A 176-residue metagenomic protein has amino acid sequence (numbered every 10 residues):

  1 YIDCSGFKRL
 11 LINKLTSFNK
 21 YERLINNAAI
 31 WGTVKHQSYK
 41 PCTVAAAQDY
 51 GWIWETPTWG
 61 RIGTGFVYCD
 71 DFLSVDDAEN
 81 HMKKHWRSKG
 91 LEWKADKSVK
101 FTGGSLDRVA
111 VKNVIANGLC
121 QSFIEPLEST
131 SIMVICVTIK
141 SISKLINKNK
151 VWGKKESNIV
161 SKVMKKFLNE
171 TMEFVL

Functional and structural regions predicted by a protein language model:
Y1-F7, V114-L119: Short hydrophobic core segments
I2-K84, I139: Predominantly flavin-linked oxidoreductase catalytic cores and closely associated redox partners
I62, Q121-I124: A short, flexible beta-alpha/helix-coil linker loop
H85-S88, L145: Extended charged low-complexity segments that act as oligomerization/scaffolding linkers
G90-K97, K155-E156: A short coil-to-beta-strand element that immediately follows conserved catalytic motifs
K97-N117, S122: FAD-binding beta-loop-beta segment adjacent to the flavin cofactor pocket
F123-S143: A conserved FAD-binding loop/helix module that cradles the flavin
S141-L176: Active-site-proximal substrate-binding core of FAD-dependent oxidoreductases
